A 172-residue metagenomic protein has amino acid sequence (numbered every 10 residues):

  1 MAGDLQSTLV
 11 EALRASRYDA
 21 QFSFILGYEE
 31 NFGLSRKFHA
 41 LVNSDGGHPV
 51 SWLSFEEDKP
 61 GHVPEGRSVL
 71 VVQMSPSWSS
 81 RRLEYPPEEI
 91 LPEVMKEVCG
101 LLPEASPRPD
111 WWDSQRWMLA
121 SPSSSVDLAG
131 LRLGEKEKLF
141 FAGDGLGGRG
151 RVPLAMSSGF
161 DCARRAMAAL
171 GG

Functional and structural regions predicted by a protein language model:
M1-A40, E104-P107: Central helical "cap/lid" subdomain
R14-S16, V42-S44, P60-P64, A129-L133: Short secondary-structure boundary/capping segments
Q21-I25, V50, V69: Short hydrophobic/aromatic beta-strand or adjacent loop that forms the aromatic wall/cage of a ligand/substrate-binding
Y28-E30, E57, P76, R116: Non-catalytic surface loops within mature trypsin-like serine protease
E30-R36, K59-P64, S79-R81: Short helix-loop capping/hinge motifs at secondary-structure junctions, enriched in acidic/polar residues
L41-G46, R116-W117: Short, solvent-exposed aromatic-acidic interface loops
G46-S68: Conserved, surface-exposed functional patches that form binding/active-site neighborhoods
V63-G172: Conserved flavin/dinucleotide-binding core of flavoenzymes
